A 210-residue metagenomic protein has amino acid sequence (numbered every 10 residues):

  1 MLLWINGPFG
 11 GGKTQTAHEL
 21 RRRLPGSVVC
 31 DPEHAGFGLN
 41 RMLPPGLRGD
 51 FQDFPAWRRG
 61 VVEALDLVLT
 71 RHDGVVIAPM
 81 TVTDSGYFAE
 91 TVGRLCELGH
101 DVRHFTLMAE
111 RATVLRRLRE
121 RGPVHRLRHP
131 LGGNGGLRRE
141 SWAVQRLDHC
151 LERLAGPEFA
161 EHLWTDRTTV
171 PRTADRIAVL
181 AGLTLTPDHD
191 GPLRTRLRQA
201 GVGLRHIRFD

Functional and structural regions predicted by a protein language model:
I5: Hydrophobic anchor at the beta1->P-loop junction of P-loop NTPases
P8-F9: The conserved Walker
G12: Conserved glycine(s) of the Walker
Q15-D66: Conserved substrate/cofactor phosphate-moiety recognition/catalytic segment in nucleotide-dependent phosphotransferases
H34-G36, T83-D84, A109-V114, T168-T169: Conserved nucleotide-binding/hydrolysis micro-motifs of P-loop NTPases
D53-M108: Glycine-rich phosphate-binding loop used to anchor ATP phosphates in small-molecule kinases, encompassing both
C96-R121, L163: Conserved phosphate-donor/acceptor-positioning beta-strand/loop module used by diverse small-molecule
P123-R176, D188-D210: Small-molecule kinase domains that catalyze NTP-dependent phosphoryl transfer to phosphate-bearing small molecules
